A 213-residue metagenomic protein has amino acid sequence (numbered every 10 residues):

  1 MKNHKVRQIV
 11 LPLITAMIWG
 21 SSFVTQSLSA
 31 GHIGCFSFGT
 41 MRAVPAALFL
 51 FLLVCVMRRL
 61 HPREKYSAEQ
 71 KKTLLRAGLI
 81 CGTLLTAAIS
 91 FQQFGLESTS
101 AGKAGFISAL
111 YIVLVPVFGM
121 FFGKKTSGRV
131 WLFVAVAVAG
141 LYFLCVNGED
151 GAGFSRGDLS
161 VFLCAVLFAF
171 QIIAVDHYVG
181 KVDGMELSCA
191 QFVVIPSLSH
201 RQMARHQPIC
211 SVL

Functional and structural regions predicted by a protein language model:
M1-S37, T83, F91, D150-H177 (+1 more regions): Glycine-/small-residue-enriched transmembrane alpha-helix faces in small-molecule transporters and effluxers
G20, V44-L48, V138, A169 (+1 more regions): Small-residue-rich packing faces within the transmembrane alpha-helices of Major Facilitator Superfamily
S22, C55-S108, F143, S211-L213: Specific transmembrane alpha-helical segments of multi-pass solute transporters/efflux pumps, especially DMT/EamA
S29, F38, R42, G95 (+5 more regions): Hydrophobic/aromatic residues within transmembrane alpha-helices of multi-pass small-molecule transporters
G34-L48, Q93-Y111, F154-L167, L213: Structural signature of hydrophobic alpha-helical transmembrane segments
F49-V54, Y111-L132: C-terminal transmembrane-helix exit sites in multi-pass transporters
L50, T126-N147, A165-F168, S199: Hydrophobic transmembrane alpha-helices of multi-pass small-molecule transport proteins
T73-I80, T126-V138, G157-V161, V182-F192: Cytoplasmic-side transmembrane-helix entry/capping segments in multi-pass membrane proteins
